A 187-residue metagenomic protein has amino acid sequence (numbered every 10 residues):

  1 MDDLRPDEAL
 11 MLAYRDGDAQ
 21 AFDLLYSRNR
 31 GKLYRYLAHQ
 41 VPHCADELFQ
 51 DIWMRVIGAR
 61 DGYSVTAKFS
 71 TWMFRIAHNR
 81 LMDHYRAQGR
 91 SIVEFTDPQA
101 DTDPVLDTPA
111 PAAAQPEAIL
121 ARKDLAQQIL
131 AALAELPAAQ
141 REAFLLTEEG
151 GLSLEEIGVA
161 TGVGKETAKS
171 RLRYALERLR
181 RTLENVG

Functional and structural regions predicted by a protein language model:
M1, R15-L24, Y34-D51, K165 (+1 more regions): Short, charged helix-capping/linker segments at alpha-helix termini
D3-L4, D83, S91-I119: Internal acidic/polar
Y26-H43, A59, L133, R178 (+1 more regions): Amphipathic, Lys/Arg- and hydrophobic-enriched alpha-helical face
L37, R86-G89, L136, R141 (+2 more regions): Short, Lys/Arg-enriched C-terminal cap helix and immediately downstream tail that follows
E47-M54, A67-N79: Structural recognition of an alpha-helix C-terminal capping motif at a helix-to-coil junction
D61-V65, R75-T96, R122: Arg/Lys-rich amphipathic alpha helix in sigma70-family domain 2
L130-T167: Helix-turn-helix DNA-binding module
